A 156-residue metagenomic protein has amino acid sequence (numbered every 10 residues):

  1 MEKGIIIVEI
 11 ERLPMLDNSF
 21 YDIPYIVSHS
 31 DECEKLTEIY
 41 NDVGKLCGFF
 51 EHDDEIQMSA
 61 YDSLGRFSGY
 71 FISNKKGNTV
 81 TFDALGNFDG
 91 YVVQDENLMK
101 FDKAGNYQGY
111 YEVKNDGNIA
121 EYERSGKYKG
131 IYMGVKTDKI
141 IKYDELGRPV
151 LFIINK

Functional and structural regions predicted by a protein language model:
M1-N97, D102-Y107, K114, S125-Y128 (+2 more regions): N-terminal targeting and processing segments
